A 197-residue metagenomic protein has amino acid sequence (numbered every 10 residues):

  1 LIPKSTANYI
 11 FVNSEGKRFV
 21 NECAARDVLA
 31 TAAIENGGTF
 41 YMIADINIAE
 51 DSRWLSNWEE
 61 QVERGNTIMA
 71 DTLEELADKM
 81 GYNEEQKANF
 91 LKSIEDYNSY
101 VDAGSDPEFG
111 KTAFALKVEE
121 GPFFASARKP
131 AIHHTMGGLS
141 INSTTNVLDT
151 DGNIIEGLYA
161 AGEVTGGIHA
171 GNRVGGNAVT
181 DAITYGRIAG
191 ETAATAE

Functional and structural regions predicted by a protein language model:
L1-E85: An anion/pyrophosphate-binding glycine-rich loop and adjacent beta-alpha core in soluble alpha-beta enzymes
P3-T6, R64, G152, R173-D181: Alpha-helix capping and helix-loop boundary segments enriched in small/acidic/polar residues
S14-E15, S143, T150, T184: Short, ordered coil/turn segments that flank beta-strands lining enzyme active or ligand-binding pockets
K17, I48, D78-A88, E95-A103 (+3 more regions): Generic secondary-structure signature for well-ordered alpha-helical cores
I68-E75, E85, N89-K92, V118 (+2 more regions): Generic recognition of stable, solvent-exposed alpha-helical segments in well-folded globular domains
A88-N172: A glycine-rich dinucleotide-binding beta-alpha-beta segment and adjacent secondary-structure elements that constitute
S126, T165-E197: A conserved FAD-binding loop/helix module that cradles the flavin
